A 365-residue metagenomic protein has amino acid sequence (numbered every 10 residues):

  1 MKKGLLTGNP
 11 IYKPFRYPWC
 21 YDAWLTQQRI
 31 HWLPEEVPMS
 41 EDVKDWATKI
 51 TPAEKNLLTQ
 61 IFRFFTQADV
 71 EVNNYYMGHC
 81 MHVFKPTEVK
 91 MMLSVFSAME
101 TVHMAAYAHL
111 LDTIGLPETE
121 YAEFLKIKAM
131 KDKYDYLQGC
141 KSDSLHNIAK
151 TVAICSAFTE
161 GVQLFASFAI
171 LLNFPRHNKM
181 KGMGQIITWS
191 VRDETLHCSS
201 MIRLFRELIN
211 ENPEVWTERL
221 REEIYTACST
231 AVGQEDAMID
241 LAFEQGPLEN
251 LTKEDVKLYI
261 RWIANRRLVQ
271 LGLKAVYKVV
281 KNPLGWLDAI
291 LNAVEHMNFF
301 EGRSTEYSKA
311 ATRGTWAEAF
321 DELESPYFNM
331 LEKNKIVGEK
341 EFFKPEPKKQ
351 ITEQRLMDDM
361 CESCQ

Functional and structural regions predicted by a protein language model:
M1-I351: Non-heme di-metal
I351-Q365: Short acidic, low-complexity intrinsically disordered linear motifs used for protein-protein interactions
